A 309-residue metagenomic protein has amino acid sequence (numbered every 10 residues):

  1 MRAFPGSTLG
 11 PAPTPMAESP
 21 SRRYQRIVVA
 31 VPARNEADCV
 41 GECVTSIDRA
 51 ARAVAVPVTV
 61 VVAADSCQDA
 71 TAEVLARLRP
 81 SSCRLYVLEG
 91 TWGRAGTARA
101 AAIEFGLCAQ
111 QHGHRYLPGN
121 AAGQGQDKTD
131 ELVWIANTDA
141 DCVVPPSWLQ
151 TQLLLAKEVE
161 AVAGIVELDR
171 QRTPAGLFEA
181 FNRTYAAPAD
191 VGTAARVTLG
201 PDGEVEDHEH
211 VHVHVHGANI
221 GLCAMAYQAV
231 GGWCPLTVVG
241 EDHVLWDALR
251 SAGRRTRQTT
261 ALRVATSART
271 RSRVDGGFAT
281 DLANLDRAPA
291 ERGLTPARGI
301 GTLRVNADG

Functional and structural regions predicted by a protein language model:
G10-E18, E36-A51, E73: Short, well-formed alpha-helical segments that are part of the catalytic scaffolds of diverse glycosyltransferases
A63-E73, W92: A conserved acidic beta->alpha catalytic loop
A70, T129-V133, T138-L154: Acidic donor-binding/catalytic loop of UDP-sugar-dependent glycosyltransferases, especially processive GT2
G90-D127: Glycine-rich, basic loop-to-helix element that forms the pyrophosphate-binding segment of sugar-nucleotide handling
V162-E179: Short beta-strand-to-loop element that shapes/binds the nucleotide-sugar donor at the catalytic cleft/hinge
G192-G221: A recurrent flexible, glycine/aromatic-enriched loop bordering the glycosyltransferase active site that acts as
V238-L245: Acidic donor-binding loop at a coil-to-helix junction in glycosyltransferase catalytic cores that engages
T259-G276: Active-site donor/metal-binding and catalytic loop motifs of nucleotide-sugar-dependent glycosylation enzymes
